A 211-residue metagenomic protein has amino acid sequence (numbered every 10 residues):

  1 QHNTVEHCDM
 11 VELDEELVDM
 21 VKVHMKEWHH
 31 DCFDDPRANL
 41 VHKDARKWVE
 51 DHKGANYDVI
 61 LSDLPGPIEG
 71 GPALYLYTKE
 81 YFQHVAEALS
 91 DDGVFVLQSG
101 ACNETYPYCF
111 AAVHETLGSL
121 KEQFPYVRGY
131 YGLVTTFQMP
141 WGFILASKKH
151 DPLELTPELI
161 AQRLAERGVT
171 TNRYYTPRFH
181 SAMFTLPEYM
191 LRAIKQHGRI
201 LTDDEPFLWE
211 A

Functional and structural regions predicted by a protein language model:
Q1-V94, E104-L117: The AdoMet/dcAdoMet-binding core of the Class I SAM-like
F82-Q83, Y108-V134, I144: Conserved Class I S-adenosyl-L-methionine
C102-N103, V134: Conserved beta-strand edge residues that scaffold enzyme active sites
Y126-A211: Soluble small-group transferase modules, centered on the S-adenosyl donor enzyme superfamily
